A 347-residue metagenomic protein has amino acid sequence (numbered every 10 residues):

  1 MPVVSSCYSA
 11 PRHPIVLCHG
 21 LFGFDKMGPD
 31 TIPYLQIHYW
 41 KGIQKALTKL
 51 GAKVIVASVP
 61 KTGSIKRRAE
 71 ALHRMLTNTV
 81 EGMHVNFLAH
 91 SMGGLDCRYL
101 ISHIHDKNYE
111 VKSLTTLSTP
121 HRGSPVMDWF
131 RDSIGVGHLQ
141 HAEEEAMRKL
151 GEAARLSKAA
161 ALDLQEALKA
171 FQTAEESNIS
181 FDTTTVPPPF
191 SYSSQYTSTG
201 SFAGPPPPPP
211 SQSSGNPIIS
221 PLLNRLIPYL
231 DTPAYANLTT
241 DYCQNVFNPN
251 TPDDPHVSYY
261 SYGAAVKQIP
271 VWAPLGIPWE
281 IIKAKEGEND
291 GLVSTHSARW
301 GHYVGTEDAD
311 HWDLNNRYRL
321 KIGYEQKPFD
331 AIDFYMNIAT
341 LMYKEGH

Functional and structural regions predicted by a protein language model:
M1-H138, K321, G346-H347: N-terminal non-catalytic accessory region
T119-H347: Helical cap/lid subdomain of alpha/beta-hydrolase-fold lipid enzymes that gates access to the catalytic pocket
